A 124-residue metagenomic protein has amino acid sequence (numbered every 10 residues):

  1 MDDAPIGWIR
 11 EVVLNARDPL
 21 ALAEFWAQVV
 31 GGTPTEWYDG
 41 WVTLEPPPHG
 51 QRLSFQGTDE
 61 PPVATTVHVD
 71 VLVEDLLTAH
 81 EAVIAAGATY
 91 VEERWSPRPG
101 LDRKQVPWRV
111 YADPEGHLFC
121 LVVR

Functional and structural regions predicted by a protein language model:
M1-A23, G50, A64-V71, V122-V123: N-terminal beta-strand motif that seeds the catalytic metal site of vicinal oxygen chelate
M1-L14, T43, Q56, A88-R124: Vicinal oxygen chelate
A4-I6, W26, P34-E36, E45-P47 (+4 more regions): A generic structural signal for short, solvent-exposed coil/turn residues that cap or connect secondary-structure
D18-T33, A79-A85: Amphipathic alpha-helical segments
V30-T66, L118-R124: Conserved short beta-strand elements that form part of the metal-binding/catalytic scaffold of enzyme active sites
W37-G40, T78-A82, R94-P97: Glycine-rich loops and low-complexity Gly/Arg-rich segments that provide flexible linkers or classic glycine-based
V63-A88, E92: Mid-chain, well-packed structural core segment of small domains
